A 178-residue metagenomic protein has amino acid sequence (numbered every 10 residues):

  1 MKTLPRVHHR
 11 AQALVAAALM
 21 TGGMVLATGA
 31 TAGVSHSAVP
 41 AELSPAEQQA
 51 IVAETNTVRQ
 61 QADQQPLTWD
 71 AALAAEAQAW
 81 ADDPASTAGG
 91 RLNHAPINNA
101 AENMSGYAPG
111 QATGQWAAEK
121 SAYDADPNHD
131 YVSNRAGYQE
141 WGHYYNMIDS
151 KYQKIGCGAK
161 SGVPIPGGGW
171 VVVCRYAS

Functional and structural regions predicted by a protein language model:
M1-K2, K154: Short helix/strand-capping connector loops at secondary-structure junctions
K2-S35: Secretory targeting and sorting signals
V7-H8, S35, N93, N128 (+1 more regions): Intrinsically disordered, low-complexity cationic segments
H9-A16, D70, A74, Q111 (+1 more regions): Generic alpha-helix initiation/capping and coil-helix boundary signal
H36-A38, G106: Compositionally biased regions
V39, L43-A101: Short, well-ordered surface patches within globular domains
I97-A177: A well-ordered secondary-structure block
